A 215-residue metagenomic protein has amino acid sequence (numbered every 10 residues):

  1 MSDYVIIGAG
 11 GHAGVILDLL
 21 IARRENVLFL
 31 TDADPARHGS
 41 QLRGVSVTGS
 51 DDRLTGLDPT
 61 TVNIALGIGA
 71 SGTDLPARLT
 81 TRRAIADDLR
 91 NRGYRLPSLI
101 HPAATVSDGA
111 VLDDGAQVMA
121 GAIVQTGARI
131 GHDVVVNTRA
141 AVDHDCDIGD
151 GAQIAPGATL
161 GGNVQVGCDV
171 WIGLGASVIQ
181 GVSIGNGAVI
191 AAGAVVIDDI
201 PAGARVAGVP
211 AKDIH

Functional and structural regions predicted by a protein language model:
M1-D58: Hydrophobic, well-ordered beta-alpha structural blocks that scaffold small-molecule cofactor pockets
A9, D32-A33, G69, H101 (+1 more regions): Cofactor-binding loop segments of dinucleotide-utilizing enzymes, especially the Rossmann-like FAD- and NAD(P)+-binding
G11-H12, T80, V111, V195: Short alpha-helical
I16-L17, L75-A77, I200: Short glycine-/acidic-enriched loop or helix-start segments at secondary-structure transitions that form or flank
D18, D87, A194: Active-site phosphate/pyrophosphate- and oxyanion-stabilizing loops and adjacent acidic/basic residues in soluble
L28, V62-N63, C168: Conserved acidic residues
H38-H101: Phosphate-bearing ligand-interacting subdomains that bind or position ATP/ADP/UDP/GDP/NAD(P) or nucleotide-linked
S98-I214: Structural signal for interior beta-strand "rungs" in well-ordered beta-sheet cores of soluble enzyme domains
